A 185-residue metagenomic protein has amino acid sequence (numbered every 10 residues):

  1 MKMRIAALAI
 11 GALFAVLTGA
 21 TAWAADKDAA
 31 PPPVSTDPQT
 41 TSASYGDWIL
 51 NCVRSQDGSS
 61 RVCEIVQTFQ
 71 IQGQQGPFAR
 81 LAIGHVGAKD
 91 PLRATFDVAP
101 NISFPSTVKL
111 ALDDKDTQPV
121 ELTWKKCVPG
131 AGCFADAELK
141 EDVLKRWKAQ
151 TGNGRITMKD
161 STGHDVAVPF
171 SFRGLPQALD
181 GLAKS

Functional and structural regions predicted by a protein language model:
M1-I10: Bacterial N-terminal signal peptides that target proteins for export
F14-W23: C-terminal segment of classical bacterial N-terminal signal peptides
W23-S185: A generic "folded-domain core" signal
